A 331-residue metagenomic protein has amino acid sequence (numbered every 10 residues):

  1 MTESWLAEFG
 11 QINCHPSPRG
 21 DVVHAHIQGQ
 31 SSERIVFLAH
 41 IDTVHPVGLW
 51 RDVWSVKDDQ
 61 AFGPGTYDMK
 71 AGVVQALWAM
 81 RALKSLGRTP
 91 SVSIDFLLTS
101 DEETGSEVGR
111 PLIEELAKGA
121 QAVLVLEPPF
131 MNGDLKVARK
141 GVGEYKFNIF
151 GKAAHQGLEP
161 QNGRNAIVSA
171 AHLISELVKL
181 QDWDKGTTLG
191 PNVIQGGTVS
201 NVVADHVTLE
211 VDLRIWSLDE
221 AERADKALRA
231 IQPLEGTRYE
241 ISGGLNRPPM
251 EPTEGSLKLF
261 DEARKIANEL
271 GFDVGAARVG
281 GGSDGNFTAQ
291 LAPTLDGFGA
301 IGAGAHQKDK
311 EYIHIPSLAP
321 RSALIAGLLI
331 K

Functional and structural regions predicted by a protein language model:
M1-P64, S85-P90, K265, G285: Acidic/His- and Gly-rich active-site-bordering loop/insert found across diverse amide/peptide-bond hydrolases
D21, D59, I94, D205-E210: Short amphipathic alpha-helical segments
R34-V36, A61, Q121-V125, K146: Short glycine-aspartate micro-motif
V36, S93-L97, E240: A structural signal for isolated positions on well-ordered beta-strands in alpha/beta enzyme cores
L38-A39, L97-T99, L124-E127, N148-F150 (+1 more regions): Short beta-strand segments
Q60-V74, H155: Glycine/serine-rich anion-binding loops at beta->alpha junctions that coordinate negatively charged ligand groups
M69-V142: Acidic/histidine-rich catalytic neighborhood of metal-dependent amide-processing enzymes
P128-P129, V137, E144-K331: Metal-dependent amide/peptide-bond hydrolase catalytic core, centered on the "pita-bread" metallohydrolase fold
